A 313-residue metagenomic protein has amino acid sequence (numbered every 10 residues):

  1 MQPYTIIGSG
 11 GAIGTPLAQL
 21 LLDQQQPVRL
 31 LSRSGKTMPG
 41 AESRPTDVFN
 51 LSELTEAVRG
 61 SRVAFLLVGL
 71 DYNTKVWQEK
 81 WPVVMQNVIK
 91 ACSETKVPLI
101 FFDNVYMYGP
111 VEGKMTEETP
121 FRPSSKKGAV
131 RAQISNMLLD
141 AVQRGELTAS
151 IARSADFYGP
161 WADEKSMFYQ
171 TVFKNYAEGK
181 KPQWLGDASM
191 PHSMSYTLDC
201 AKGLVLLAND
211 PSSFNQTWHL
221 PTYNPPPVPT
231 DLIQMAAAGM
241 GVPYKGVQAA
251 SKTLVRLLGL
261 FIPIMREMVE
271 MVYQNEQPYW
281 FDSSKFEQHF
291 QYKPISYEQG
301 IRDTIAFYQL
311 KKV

Functional and structural regions predicted by a protein language model:
M1-Q2, G203-E267, S283, I295-V313: Mid/C-terminal beta-alpha module of Rossmann-like enzyme folds, strongest in SDR-family dehydrogenases/epimerases
P3-Q24: N-terminal Rossmann NAD(P)H-binding glycine-rich loop of SDR-like oxidoreductase domains
I7, L185-M190, W218-P226, A237-G239 (+1 more regions): Glycine-rich Rossmann NAD(P)(H)-binding loop
K36-T37, A41-T95: NAD(P)H-binding glycine-rich loop region in Rossmannoid oxidoreductase-like domains and their noncatalytic homologs
Q86-R131: Conserved Rossmann-fold NAD(P)-dependent oxidoreductase catalytic core, especially the SDR/UDP-sugar
N104, N136-W161: Conserved beta-loop-beta element that borders a ligand/cofactor-binding pocket
A155-P191: NAD(P)-dependent short-chain dehydrogenase/reductase
S193-C200: A conserved structural motif in NAD(P)-dependent oxidoreductases
